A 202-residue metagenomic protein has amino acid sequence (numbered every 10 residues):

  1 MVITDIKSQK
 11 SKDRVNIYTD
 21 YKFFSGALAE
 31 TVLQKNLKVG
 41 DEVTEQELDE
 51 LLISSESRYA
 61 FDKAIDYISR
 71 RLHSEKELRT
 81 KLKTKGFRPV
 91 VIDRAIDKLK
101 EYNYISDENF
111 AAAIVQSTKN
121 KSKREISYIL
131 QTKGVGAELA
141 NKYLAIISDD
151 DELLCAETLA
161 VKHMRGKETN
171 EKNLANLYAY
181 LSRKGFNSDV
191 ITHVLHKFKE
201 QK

Functional and structural regions predicted by a protein language model:
M1-K202: An alpha-helical, amphipathic repeat domain used for nucleic-acid recognition, typified by the mTERF helical solenoid
